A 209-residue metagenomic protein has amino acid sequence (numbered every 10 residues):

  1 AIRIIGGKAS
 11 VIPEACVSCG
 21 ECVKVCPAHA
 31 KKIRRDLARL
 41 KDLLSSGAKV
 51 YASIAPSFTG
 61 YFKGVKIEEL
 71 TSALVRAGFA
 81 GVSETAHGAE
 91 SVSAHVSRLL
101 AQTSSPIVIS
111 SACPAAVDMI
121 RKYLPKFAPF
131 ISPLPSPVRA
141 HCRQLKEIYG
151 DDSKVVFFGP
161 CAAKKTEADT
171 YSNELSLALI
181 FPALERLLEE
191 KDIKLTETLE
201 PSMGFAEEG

Functional and structural regions predicted by a protein language model:
A1-V17, E21-L37: Iron-sulfur cluster-binding cysteine motifs and their immediate structural context in ferredoxin-like electron-transfer
R34-G209: Iron-sulfur-associated redox domains of electron-transfer enzymes in respiratory and anaerobic energy metabolism
